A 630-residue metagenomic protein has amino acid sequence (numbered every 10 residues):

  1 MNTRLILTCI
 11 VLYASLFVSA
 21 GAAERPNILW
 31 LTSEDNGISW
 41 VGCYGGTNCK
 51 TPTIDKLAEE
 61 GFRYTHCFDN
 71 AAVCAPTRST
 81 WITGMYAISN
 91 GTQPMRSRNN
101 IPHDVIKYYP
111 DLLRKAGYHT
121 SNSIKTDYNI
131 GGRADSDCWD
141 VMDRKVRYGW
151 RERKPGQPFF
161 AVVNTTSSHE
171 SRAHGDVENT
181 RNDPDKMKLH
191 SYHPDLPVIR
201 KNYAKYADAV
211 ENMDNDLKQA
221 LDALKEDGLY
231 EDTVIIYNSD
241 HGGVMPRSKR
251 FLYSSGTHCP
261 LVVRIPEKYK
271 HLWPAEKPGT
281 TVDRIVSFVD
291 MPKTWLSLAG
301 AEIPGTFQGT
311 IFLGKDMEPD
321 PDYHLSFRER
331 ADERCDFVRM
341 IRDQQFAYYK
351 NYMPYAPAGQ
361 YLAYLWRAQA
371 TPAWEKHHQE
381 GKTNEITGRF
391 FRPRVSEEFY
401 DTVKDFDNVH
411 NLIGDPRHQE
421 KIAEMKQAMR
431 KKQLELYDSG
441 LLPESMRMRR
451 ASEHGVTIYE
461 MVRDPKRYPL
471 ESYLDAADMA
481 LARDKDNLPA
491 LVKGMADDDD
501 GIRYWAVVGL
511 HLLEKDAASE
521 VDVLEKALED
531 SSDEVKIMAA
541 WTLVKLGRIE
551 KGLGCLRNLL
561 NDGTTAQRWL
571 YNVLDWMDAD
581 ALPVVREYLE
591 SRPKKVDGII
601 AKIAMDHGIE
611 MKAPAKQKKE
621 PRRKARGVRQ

Functional and structural regions predicted by a protein language model:
N2, L7, V11-S15, A20-G388 (+2 more regions): Formylglycine-dependent sulfatase
A22-P26, S33, I38, R63 (+4 more regions): Long, internal low-complexity/basic segments
D283, E398-F399: Short, well-ordered beta-strand elements within core beta-sheets of diverse protein domains
